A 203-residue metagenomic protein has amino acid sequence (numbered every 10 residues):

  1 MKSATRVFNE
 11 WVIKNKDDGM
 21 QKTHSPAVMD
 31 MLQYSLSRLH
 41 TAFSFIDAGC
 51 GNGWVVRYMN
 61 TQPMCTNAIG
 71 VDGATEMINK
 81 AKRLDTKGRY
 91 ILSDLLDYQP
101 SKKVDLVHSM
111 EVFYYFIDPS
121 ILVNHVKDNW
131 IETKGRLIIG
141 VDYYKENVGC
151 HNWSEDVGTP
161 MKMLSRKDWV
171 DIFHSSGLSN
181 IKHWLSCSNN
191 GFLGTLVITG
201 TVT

Functional and structural regions predicted by a protein language model:
M1-R38, K145: Conserved class I S-adenosyl-L-methionine
I46, N52-L96: Class I SAM-dependent methyltransferase SAM/SAH-binding core
H108: A conserved beta-strand element that flanks and buttresses the S-adenosyl-L-methionine
F116-V126: A short, conserved alpha-helix within the catalytic core of class I
K134-D142: Conserved beta-strand signature within the Rossmann-like core of class I S-adenosyl-L-methionine
V141-P160: Short, glycine-/aromatic-enriched active-site segment of Class I SAM-dependent methyltransferases
M161-S176: Short alpha-helix
L178-N189: Conserved S-adenosyl-L-methionine
